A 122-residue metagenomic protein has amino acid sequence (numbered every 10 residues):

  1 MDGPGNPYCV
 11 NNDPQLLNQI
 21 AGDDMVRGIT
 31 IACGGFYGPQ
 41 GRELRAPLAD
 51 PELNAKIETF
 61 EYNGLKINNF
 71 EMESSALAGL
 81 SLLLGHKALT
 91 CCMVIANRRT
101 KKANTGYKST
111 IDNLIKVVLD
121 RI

Functional and structural regions predicted by a protein language model:
M1-I122: Glycine-rich phosphate- or other oxyanion-binding loops that anchor nucleotides, phosphorylated ligands
